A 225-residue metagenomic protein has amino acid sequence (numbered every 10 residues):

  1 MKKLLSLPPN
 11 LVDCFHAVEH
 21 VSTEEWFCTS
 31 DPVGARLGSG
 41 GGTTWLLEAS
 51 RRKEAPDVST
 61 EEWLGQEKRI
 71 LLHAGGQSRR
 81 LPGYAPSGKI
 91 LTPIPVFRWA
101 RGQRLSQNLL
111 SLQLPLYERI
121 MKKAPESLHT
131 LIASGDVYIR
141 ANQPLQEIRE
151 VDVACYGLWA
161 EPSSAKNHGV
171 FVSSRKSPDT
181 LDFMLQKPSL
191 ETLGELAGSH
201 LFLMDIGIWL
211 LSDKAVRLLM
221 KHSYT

Functional and structural regions predicted by a protein language model:
M1-T225: Unchanged
